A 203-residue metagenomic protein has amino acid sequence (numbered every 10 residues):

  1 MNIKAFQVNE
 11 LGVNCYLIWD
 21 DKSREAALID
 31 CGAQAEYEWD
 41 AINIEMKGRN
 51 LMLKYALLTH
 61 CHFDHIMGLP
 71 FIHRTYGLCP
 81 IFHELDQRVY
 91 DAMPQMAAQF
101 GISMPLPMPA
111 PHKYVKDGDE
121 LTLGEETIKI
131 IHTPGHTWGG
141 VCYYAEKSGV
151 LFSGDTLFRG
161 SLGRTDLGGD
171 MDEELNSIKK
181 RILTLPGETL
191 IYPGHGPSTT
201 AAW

Functional and structural regions predicted by a protein language model:
M1-R49, C142-G154: Conserved beta-strand hairpin/beta-sheet module of binuclear metal-dependent hydrolase folds, prominently
N2-K4, M52, C79, K113 (+2 more regions): Conserved beta-strand segments of alpha/beta enzyme cores
F6-V8, A110-K113, H132-P134: Short Gly/Pro-enriched turn/cap motifs at secondary-structure boundaries
L11-G12, M108, G124, T137: Short, basic and Ser/Thr-rich N-terminal targeting/leader segments
I18, T59, T133: Conserved S/T- and glycine-rich ATP-binding loop of Class I adenylate-forming
R24, A33-Q34, L51, M96-Q99 (+2 more regions): Metallo-beta-lactamase
A33-T122: Active-site HxH/HxHxD metal-binding segment of metal-dependent hydrolases
